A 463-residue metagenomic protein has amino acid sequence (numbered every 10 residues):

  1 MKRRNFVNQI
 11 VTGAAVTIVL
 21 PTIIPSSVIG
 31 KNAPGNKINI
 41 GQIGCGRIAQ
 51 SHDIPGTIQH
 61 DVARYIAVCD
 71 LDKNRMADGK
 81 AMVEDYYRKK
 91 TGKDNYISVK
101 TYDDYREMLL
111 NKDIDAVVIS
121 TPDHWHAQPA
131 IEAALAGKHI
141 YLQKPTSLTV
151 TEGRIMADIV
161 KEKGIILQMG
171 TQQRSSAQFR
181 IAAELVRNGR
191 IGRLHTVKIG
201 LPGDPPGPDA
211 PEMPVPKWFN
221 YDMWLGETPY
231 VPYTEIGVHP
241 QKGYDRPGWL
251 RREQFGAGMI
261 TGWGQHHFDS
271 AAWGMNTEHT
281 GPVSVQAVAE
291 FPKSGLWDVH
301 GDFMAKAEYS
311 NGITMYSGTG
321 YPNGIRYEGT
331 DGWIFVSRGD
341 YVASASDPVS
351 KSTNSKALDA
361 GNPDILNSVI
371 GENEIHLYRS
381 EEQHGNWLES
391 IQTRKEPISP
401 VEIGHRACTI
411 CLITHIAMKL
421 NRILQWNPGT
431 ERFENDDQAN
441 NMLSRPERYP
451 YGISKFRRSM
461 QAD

Functional and structural regions predicted by a protein language model:
M1-H139, T151-I166, R458-D463: N-terminal glycine-/serine-/threonine-rich beta1-alpha1-beta2 phosphate-ribose binding loop of Rossmann-like
N8-P34, D298, E389-D463: C-terminal helix-rich "cap/oligomerization" subdomain common to oxidoreductases
H139, T146-M223: A contiguous active-site-proximal alpha/beta segment in oxidoreductase catalytic domains
M169-T171, E253-T261, A289-S294, V369-L377 (+1 more regions): Active-site rim elements
K198-G243, A345-N354, M442-P446, I453-K455: Core domains of carbohydrate- and sulfate-ester-processing enzymes
D222-N311: Rossmann-like dinucleotide-binding domain that binds NAD(P)(H)
P229-A257, S352, K356-I375, Q461-D463: Glycine-rich phosphate/pyrophosphate-binding loop and adjacent beta-alpha nucleotide/cofactor-binding cores
A289, K306-R379: NAD(P)-dinucleotide binding in Rossmann-like oxidoreductases
